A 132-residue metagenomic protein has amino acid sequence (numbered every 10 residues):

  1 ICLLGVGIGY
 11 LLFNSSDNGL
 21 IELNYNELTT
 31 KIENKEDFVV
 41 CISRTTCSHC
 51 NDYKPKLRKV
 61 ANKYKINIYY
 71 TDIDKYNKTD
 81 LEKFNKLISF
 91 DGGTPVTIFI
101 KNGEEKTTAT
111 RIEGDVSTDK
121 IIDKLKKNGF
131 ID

Functional and structural regions predicted by a protein language model:
I1-K35, K120, K126-D132: N-terminal leader/targeting and pre-domain segments
Y25, T29, K54, R58-A61 (+4 more regions): Extracytoplasmic/secreted envelope proteins and their assembly/folding machinery, especially bacterial periplasmic
E27-I66: Local sequence-structure signature of Cys/Sec-based thiol-disulfide redox active-site neighborhoods
I42, K65-E82: Thiol-based oxidoreductase modules, predominantly thioredoxin-like and allied folds used for disulfide exchange
H49-N51, T79-L81, K106-A109: Extracytoplasmic/secreted cell-surface and envelope-processing proteins
Y76-T94: Short Fe-S-cluster ligation motifs
V96-D132: Non-catalytic, surface beta->alpha helical segment in thiol-disulfide oxidoreductase systems
